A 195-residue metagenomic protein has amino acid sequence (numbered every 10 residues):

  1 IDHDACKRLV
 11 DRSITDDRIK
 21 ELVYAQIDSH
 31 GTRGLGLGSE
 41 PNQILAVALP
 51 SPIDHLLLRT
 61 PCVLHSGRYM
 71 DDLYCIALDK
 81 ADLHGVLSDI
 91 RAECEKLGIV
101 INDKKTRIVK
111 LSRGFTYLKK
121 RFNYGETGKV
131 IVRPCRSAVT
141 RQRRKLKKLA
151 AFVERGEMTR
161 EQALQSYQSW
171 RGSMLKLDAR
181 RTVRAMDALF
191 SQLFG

Functional and structural regions predicted by a protein language model:
I1-M70, Y74-D89, I99, V109 (+2 more regions): Conserved polymerase palm-domain catalytic core
S29-H30, A81-S88, I101-G195: Right-hand nucleic-acid polymerase module
